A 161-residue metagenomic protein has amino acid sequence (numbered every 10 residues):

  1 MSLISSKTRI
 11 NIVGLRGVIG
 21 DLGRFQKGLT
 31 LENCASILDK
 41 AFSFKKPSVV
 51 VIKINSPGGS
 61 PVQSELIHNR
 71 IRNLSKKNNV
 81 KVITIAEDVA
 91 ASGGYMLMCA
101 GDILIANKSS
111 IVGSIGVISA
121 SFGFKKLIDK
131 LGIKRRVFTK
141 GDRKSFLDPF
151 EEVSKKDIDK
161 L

Functional and structural regions predicted by a protein language model:
M1-V80, V89-M96, G101-L161: Small-residue-centered hinge/linker elements
